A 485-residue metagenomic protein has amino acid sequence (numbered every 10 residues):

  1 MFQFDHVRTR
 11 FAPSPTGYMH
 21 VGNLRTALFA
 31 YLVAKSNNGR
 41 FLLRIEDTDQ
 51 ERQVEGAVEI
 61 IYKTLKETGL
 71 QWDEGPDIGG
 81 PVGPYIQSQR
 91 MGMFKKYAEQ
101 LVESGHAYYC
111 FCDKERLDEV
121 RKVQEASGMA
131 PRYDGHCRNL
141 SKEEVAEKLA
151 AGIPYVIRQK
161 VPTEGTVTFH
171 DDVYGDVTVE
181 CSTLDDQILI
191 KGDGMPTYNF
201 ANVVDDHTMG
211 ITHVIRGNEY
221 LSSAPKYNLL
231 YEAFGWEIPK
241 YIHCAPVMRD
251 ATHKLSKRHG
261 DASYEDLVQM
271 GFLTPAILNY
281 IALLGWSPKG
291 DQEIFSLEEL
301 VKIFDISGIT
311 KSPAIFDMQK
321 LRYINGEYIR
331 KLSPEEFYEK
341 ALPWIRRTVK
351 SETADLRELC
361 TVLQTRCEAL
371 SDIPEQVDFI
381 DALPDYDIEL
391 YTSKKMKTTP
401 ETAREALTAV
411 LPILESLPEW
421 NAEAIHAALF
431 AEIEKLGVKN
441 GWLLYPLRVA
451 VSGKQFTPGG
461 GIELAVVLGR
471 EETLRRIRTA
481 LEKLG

Functional and structural regions predicted by a protein language model:
F2-A126, A224-W236: N-terminal Rossmann-like or analogous alpha/beta NTP/dinucleotide-binding catalytic cores that position adenine
M19-V21, L267-P275, K311-D317, K350-L359 (+1 more regions): Structural motif
H20, A30, I61, L101 (+9 more regions): Residue-level signal for inorganic ion chemistry
K35-D47, F200-H213, F234-M248, T457-E463 (+2 more regions): Glycine-rich phosphate/pyrophosphate-binding loops and their adjacent beta-strand/loop elements at enzyme active sites
P84-S88, I190-K191, M209-L221, M248-Y280 (+5 more regions): Conserved phosphate-binding loops in nucleotide/dinucleotide-binding enzymes
E103, Y108-H243, R249-L255, S263 (+2 more regions): Active-site cores that bind ATP or allylic diphosphates and position pyrophosphate for catalysis
P334-L436: Small-residue-rich helix-loop
E423-L484: Charged substrate- and nucleic-acid-binding regions of tRNA-handling and nucleotidyl-transfer enzymes, centered on
